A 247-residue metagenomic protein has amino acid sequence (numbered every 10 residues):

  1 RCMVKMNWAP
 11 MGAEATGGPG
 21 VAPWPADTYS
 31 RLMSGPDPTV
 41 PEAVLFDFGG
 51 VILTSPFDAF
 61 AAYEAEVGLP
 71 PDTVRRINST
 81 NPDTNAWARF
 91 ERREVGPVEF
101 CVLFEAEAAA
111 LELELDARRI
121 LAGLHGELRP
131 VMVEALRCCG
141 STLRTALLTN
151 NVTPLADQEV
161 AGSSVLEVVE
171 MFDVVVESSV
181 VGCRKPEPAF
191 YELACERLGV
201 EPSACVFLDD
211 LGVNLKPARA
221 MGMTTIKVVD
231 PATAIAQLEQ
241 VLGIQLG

Functional and structural regions predicted by a protein language model:
K5-W8, G18-E42, V152-T153, D157-G247: Asp-based, Mg2+/Mn2+-dependent phosphohydrolase catalytic module
G12-T16: Repetitive helical segments and hydrophobic/amphipathic motifs
D37-E134, S141, V152-L155, Q240: N-terminal helical cap/lid subdomain that shapes the substrate entry/recognition surface in HAD-like hydrolases
D47-G50, R93, C139, L147 (+2 more regions): Generic structural signal for small/hydrophobic residues in well-ordered secondary structure, especially within
S141-T142, M221: Conserved dinucleotide-binding and phosphotransfer motif residues
R144-A146, T224: Proline-centered loop/turn at the N-terminus of a beta-strand
